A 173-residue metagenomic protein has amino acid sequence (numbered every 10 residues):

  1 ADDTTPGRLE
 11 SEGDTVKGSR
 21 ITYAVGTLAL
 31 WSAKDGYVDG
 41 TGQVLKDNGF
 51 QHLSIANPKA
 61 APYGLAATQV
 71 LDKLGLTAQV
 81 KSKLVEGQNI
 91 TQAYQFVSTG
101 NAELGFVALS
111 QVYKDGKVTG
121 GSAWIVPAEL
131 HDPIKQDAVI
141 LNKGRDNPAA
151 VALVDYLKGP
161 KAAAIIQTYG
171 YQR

Functional and structural regions predicted by a protein language model:
D2-G13, S19-R173: Exported/periplasmic ABC-transporter solute-binding proteins
